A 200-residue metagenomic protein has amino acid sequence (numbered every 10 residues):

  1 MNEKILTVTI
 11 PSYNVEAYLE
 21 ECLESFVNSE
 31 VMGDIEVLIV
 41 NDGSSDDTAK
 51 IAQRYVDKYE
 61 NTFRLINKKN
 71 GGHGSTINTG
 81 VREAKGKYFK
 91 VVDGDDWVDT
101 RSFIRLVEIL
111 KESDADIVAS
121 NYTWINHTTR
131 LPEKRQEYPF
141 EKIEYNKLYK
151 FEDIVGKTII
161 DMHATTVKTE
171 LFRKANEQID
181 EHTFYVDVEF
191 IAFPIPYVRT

Functional and structural regions predicted by a protein language model:
M1-T200: Nucleotide-sugar donor-binding/catalytic module of glycosyltransferases that assemble extracellular/cell-envelope
